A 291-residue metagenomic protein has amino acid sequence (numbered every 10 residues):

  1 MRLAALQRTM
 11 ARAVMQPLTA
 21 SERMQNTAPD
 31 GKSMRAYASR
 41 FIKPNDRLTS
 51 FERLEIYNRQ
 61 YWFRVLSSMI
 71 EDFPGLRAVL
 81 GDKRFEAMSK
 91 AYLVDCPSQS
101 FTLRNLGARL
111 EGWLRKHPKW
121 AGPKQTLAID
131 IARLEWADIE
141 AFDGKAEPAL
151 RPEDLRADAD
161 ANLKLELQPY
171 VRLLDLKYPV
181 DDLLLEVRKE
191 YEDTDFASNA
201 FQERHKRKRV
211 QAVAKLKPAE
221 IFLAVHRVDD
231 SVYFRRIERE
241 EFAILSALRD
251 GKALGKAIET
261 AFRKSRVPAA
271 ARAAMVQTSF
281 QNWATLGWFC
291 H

Functional and structural regions predicted by a protein language model:
M1-A159, D230, R235-H291: Long, charge-rich, low-complexity alpha-helical segments
L106, L165-L167, P218: A short, structural micro-pattern
L155-D181: Hydrophobic, aromatic-enriched interface-forming segments
V171-D250: Low-complexity, glycine/alanine/valine/leucine- and proline-rich hydrophobic stretches
